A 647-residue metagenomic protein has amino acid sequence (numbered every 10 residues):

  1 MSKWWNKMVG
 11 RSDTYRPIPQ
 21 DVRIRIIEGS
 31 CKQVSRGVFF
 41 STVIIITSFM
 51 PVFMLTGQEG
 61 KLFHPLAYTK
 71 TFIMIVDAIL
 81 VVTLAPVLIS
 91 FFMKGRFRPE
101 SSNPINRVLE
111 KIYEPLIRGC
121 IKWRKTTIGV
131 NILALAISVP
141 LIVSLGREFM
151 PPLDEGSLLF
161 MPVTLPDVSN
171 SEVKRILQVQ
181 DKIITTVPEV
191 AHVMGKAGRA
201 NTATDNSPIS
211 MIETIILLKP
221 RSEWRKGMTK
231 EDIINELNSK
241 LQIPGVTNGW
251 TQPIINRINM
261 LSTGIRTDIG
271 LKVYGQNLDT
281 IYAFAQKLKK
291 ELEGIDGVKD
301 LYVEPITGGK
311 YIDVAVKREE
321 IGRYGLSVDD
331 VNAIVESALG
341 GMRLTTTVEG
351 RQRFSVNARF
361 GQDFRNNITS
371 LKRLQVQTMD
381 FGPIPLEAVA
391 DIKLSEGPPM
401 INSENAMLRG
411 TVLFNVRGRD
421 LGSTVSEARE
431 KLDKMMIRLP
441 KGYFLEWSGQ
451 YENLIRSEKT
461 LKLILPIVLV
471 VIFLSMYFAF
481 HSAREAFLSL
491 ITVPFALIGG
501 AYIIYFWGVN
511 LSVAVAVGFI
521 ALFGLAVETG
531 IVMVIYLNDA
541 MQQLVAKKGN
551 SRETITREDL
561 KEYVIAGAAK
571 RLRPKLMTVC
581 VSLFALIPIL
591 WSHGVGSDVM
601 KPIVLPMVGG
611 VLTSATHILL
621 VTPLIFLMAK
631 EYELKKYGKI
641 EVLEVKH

Functional and structural regions predicted by a protein language model:
M1, F72, L80, V471-R571 (+3 more regions): Hydrophobic transmembrane alpha-helices and their membrane-interface caps in long multi-pass transport proteins
M1-S2, S35-M54, L62-S101, T214 (+6 more regions): Transmembrane alpha-helices and their membrane-interface boundaries in multi-pass membrane transporters and channels
S2-G29, Q58, H64, T83-L135 (+5 more regions): Interfacial helix-loop-helix hairpins and adjacent transmembrane helices of multi-pass alpha-helical membrane proteins
R16, Q20, G249-T251, Y282-V468 (+3 more regions): Extracytoplasmic/periplasmic membrane-proximal domains and adjacent transmembrane bundles of envelope biogenesis
Q20, S171-I265, K290, E319-G341 (+1 more regions): Solvent-exposed, membrane-proximal periplasmic/extracellular interface segments of envelope transport and secretion
I27, C31-V34, T42, I46 (+5 more regions): Signature of alpha-helical transmembrane segments and their immediate interfacial
V52-L62, I132-V168, E223-R225, I254 (+2 more regions): Transmembrane helices with small-residue packing motifs
F53-K70, E148-P151, L439, F480 (+2 more regions): Short helix-loop junctions at transmembrane helix boundaries
